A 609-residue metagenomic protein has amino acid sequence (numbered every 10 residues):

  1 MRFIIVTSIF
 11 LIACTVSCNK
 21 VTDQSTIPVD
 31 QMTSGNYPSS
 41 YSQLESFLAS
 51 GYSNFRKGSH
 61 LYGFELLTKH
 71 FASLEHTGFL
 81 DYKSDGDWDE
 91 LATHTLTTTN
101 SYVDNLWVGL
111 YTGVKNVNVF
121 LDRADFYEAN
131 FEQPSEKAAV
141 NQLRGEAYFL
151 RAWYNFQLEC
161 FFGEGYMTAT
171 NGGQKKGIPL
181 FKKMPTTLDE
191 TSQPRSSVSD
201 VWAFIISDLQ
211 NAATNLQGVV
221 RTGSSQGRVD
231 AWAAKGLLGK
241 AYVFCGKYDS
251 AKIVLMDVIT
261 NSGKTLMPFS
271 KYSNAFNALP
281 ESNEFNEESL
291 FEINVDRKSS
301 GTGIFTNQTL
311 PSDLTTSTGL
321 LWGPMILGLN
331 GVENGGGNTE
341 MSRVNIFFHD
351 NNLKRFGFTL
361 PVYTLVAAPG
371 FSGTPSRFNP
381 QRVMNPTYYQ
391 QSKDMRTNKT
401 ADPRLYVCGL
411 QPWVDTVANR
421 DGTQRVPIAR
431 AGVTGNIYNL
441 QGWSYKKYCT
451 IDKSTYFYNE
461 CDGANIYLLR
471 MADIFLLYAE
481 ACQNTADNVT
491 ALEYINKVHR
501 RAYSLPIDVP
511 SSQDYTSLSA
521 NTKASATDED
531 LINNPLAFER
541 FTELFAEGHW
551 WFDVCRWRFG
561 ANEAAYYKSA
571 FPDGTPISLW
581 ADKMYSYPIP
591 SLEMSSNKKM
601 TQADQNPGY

Functional and structural regions predicted by a protein language model:
M1-P28: Bacterial Sec-dependent N-terminal signal peptides
V16-K20, Y52, H60, L80-S84 (+10 more regions): Long, intrinsically disordered, low-complexity segments
C18-T68, T374-M384, Q390, K399 (+1 more regions): Membrane-proximal, proline-rich intrinsically disordered regions
Y41, E45, S53-N54, G58 (+8 more regions): Conserved, well-structured interaction surfaces
P361-R470: Flexible, polar/acidic helix-loop-strand segments at domain edges
